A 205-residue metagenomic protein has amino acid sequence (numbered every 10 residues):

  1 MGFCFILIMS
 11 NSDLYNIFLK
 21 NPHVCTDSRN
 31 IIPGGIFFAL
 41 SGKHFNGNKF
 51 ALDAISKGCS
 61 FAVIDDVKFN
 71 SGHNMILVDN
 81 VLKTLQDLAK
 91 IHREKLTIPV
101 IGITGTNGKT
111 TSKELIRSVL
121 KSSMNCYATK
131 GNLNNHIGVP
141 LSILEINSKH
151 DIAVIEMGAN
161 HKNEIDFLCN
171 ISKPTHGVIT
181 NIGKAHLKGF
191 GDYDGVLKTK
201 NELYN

Functional and structural regions predicted by a protein language model:
G2-D87, I91: N-terminal leader/targeting and accessory segments in enzymes
K83-N205: Phosphate-binding loop of NTP-binding sites
